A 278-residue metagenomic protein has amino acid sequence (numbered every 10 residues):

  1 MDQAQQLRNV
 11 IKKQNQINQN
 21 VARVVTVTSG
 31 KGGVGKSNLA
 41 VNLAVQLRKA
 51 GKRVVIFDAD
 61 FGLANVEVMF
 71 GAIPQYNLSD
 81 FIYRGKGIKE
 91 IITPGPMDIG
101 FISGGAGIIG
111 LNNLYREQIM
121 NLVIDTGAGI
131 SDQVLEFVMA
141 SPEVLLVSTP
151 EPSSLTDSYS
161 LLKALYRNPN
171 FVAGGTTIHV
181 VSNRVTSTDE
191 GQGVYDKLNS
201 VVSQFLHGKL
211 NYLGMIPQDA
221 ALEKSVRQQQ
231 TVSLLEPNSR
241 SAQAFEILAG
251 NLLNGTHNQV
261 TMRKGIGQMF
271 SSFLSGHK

Functional and structural regions predicted by a protein language model:
M1-K31, I91: Extreme N-terminal, non-catalytic leader segments that precede Walker-type/kinase nucleotide-binding cores
S29, I56-M120, V226-R227: P-loop/Walker-type NTP enzyme "switch/lid" segment
K36: Conserved lysine of the Walker
L39: Hydrophobic positions on the alpha1 helix immediately C-terminal to the Walker A/P-loop
V45-V55: Post-Walker A helix-loop "phosphate-sensing" segment adjacent to the P-loop in P-loop NTPases
G127-G214: Conserved catalytic-core segment of NTP-binding enzymes
Q204-V232, A244-I247: Beta-strand-loop-alpha "switch" segments that mediate conformational coupling across diverse proteins
T231-K278: NTP-binding/hydrolysis catalytic cores, primarily Walker-type P-loop NTPases
